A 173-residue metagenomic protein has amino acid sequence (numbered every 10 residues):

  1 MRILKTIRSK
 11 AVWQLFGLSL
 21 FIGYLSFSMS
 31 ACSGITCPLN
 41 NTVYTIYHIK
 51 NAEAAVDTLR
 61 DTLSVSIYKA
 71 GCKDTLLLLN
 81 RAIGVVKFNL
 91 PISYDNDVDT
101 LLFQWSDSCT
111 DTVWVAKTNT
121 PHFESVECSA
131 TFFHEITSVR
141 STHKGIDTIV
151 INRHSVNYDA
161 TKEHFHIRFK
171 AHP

Functional and structural regions predicted by a protein language model:
M1, I46-H48, V98-D99: N-terminal, helix-rich and Lys/Arg-enriched segments in bacterial and organellar proteins
M1-C32: Sec-dependent bacterial lipoprotein signal peptides
R8-Q14, N41-V43, V139: Short N-terminal leader segment in a subset of presequences, especially plant chloroplast and some mitochondrial
F16, F21, T36-P38, A54 (+3 more regions): Generic structural signal for short, flexible, solvent-exposed coil/loop and linker residues
S19, L25, K50, V65 (+2 more regions): Generic alpha-helical propensity signal that fires on short helical segments and nearby coil/disordered stretches
Y24-V86: Long, hydrophobic N-terminal alpha-helical segment
C32-L39, G84-P173: Extracytoplasmic cysteine-anchoring/structural motifs
